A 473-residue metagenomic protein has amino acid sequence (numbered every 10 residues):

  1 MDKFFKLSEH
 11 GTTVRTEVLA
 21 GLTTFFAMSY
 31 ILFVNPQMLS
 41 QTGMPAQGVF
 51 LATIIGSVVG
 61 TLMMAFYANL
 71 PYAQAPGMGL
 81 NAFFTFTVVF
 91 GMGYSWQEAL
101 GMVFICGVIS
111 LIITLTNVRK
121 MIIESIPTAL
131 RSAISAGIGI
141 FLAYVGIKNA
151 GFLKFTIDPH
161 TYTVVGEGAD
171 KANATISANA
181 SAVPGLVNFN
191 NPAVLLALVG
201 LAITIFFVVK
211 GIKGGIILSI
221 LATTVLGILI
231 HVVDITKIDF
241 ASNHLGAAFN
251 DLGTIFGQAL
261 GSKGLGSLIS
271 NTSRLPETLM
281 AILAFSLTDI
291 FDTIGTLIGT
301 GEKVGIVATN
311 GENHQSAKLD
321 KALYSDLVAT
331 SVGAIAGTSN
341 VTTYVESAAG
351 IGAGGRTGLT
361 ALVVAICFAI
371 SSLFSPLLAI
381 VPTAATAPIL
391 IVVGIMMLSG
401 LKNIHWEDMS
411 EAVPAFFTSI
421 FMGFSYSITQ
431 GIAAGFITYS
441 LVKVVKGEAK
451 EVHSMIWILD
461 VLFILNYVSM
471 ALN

Functional and structural regions predicted by a protein language model:
M1-G48, I220-L319, F463-L465: Helix-loop-helix hairpins and the membrane-proximal interhelical loops of multi-pass alpha-helical transport proteins
D2-N35, G56, G77-F86, F90-I138 (+1 more regions): Helix-loop-helix junctions within the multi-pass membrane cores of secondary transporters/permeases
G11, R15, V199, L279-L283 (+3 more regions): Alpha-helical membrane-protein architecture signal
V18, M38, I122, G214 (+3 more regions): Residue-level signature of catalytic and energy-coupling elements of molecular machines, predominantly ATP/GTP-dependent
G43-L62: Loop-to-helix transition at the N-terminal end of transmembrane alpha-helices
G60-A73, F206-G211, A284-D292, D326-A336 (+3 more regions): Transmembrane alpha-helix interface/packing and boundary motifs in multi-pass membrane proteins, characterized by
M92-A222, T360-N473: Membrane-embedded alpha-helical modules
